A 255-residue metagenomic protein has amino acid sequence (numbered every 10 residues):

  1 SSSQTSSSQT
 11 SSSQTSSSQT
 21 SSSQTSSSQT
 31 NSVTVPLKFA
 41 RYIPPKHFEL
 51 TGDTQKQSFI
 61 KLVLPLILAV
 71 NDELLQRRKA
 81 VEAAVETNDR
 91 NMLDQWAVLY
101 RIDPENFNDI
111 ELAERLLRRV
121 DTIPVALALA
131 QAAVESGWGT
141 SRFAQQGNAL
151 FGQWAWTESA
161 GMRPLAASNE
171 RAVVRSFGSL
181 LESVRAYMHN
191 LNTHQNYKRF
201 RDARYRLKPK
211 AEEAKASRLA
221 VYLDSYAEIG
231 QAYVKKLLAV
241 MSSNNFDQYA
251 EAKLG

Functional and structural regions predicted by a protein language model:
S1-Q9, Q14, Q19, Q24-A130 (+1 more regions): Catalytic cores of secreted/periplasmic lytic hydrolases that degrade extracellular macromolecules
